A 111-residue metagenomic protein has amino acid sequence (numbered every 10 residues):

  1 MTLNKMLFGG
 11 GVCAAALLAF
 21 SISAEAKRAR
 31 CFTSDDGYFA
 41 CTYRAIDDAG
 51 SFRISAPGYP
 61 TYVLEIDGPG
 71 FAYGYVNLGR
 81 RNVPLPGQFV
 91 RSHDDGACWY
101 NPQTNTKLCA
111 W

Functional and structural regions predicted by a protein language model:
M1-G11: Bacterial N-terminal signal peptides that target proteins for export
A19-S23: N-terminal signal peptide c-region/cleavage motif recognized by signal peptidases
E25-W111: Cysteine-centric segments in proteins
